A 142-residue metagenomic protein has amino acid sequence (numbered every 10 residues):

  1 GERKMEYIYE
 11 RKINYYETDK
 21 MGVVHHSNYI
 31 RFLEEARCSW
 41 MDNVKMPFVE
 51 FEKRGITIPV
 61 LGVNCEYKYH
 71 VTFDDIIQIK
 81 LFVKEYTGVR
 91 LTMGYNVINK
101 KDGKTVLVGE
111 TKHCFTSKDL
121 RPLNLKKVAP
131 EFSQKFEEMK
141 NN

Functional and structural regions predicted by a protein language model:
M5-V60, K118-N142: Hot-dog-fold acyl-thioester-processing enzymes
M5-Y9, T72-F73, K84-N142: HotDog/MaoC-like acyl-thioester-processing domains
K12, N64, K112: Short aromatic/hydrophobic contact patches that present stacked aromatics for nucleic-acid/ligand binding
Y15, I79-L81, G109: A generic structural signal for ordered secondary structure
W40-E85, R90-L91: Hydrophobic beta-strand-centered segment that forms part of the acyl-chain substrate-binding groove
